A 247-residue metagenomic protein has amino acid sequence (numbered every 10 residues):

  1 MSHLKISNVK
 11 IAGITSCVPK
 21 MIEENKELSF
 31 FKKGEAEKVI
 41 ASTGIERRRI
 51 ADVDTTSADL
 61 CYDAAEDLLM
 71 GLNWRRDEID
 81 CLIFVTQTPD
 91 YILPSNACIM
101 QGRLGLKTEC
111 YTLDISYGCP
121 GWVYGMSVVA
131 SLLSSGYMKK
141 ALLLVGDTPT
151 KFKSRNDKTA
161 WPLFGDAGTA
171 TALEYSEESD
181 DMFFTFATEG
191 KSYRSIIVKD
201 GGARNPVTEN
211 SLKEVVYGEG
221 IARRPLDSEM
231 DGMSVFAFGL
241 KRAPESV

Functional and structural regions predicted by a protein language model:
M1-V53, D157-K241, E245: Condensing-enzyme catalytic core mediating Claisen C-C bond formation in acyl metabolism
I11-A12, V39, D77-V85, Y111-D114 (+2 more regions): Beta-strand segments within the central parallel beta-sheet cores of soluble alpha/beta enzyme folds
T15-C17, V85-Y91, Y117-P120, V145-K151 (+1 more regions): Acidic, glycine-rich active-site loops and adjacent beta-strand->loop/helix elements that engage anionic groups
E23, L93-S95, K153-D157: Short acidic, glycine/serine/threonine-rich loops at helix termini
K38-D59, Q87-A141: Conserved catalytic cysteine-centered active-site region of acyl-thioester-dependent Claisen-condensing enzymes
A64-D80, S246-V247: Phosphate/pyrophosphate-binding loops at sites that engage ATP/ADP/AMP, CoA/4′-phosphopantetheine, polyphosphate
S134-G168: Flexible, glycine-rich active-site loops centered on histidine and acidic residues that chelate a metal or position
